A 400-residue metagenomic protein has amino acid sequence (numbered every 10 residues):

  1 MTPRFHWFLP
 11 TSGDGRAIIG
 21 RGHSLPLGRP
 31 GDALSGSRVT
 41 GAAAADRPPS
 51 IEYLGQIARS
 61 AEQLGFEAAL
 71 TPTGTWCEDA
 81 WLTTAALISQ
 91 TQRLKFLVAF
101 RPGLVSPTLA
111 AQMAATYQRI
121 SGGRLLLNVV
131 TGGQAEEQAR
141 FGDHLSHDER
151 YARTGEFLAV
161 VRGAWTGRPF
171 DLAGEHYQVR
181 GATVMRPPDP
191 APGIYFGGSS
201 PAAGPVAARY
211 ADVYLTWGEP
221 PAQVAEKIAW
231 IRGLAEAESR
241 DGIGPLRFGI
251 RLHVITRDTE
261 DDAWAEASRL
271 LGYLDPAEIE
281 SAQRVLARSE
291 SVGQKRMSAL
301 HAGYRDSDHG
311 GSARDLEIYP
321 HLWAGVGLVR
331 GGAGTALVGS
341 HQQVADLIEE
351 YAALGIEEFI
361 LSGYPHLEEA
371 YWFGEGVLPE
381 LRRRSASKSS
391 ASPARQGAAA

Functional and structural regions predicted by a protein language model:
M1-T91, D189-P192: N-terminal beta1-alpha1-beta2 module of alpha/beta enzyme domains
P3, A17-G22, G28-R29, G36-A45 (+4 more regions): Internal, glycine-rich beta/alpha segment that forms the wall or movable "lid" of small-molecule/cofactor binding
P3-L9, A68-T71, K95-F100, L125-V129 (+4 more regions): Hydrophobic faces of well-ordered beta-strands that scaffold small-molecule active sites in alpha/beta enzyme cores
H23, E260-A333: Active-site pocket-lining/capping segments in soluble small-molecule metabolic enzymes
R47-S60, A110-M113, G197-V206, L337-Y351: Short, acidic/polar
T71-A80, G103-T108, P220-A225, T256 (+2 more regions): Acidic-and-aromatic substrate-binding clefts and catalytic sites of carbohydrate-active enzymes
A80-V98, R153-F157, E236-E238, F373-S389: Alpha-helix-loop-beta-strand connector modules within alpha/beta enzyme cores
R247-D262, G397-A399: Short, conserved secondary-structure transition motifs
